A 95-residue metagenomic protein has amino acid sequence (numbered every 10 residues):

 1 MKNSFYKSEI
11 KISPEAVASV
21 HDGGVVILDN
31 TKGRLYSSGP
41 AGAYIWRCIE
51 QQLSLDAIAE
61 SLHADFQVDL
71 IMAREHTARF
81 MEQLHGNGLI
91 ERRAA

Functional and structural regions predicted by a protein language model:
M1-V25, D29: Long, low-complexity, charged/polar intrinsically disordered regions in eukaryotic proteins
H21, T31-A95: Long, charge-rich, low-complexity alpha-helical segments
